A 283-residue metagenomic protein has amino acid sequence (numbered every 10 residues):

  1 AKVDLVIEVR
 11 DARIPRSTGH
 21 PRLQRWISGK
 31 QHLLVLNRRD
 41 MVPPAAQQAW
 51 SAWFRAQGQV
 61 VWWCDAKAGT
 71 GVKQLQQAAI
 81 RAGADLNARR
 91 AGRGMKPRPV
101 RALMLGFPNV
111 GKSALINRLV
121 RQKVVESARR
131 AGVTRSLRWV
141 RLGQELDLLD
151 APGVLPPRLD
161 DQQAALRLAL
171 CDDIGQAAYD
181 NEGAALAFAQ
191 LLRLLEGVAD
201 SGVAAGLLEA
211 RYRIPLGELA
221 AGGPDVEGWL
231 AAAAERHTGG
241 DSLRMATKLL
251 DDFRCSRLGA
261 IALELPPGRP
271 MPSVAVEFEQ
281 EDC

Functional and structural regions predicted by a protein language model:
A1-V6, R13-L33, R39, A45 (+2 more regions): Helix-rich effector regions associated with P-loop NTPase G domains
I27-S28, R55, V120: Short conserved AdoMet
L33, R39-G106, V124: Canonical P-loop GTPase G-domain recognition
T70-V72, F107, K112, V133 (+1 more regions): Gly/Ser/Thr-rich helix-start
Q74, A78, A114, A187-Q190 (+1 more regions): Alpha-helical scaffold segments in soluble metabolic enzymes
L86-R90, N117, K123-R129, V198-D200: Short, structured loop/turn "capping" segments at alpha-beta junctions
M95-P97, R118-L119, V140-R141: Solvent-exposed alpha-helices and their adjacent loops that cap or buttress functional pockets in soluble metabolic
R101-R121, V125, A151: Glycine-rich phosphate-binding P-loop
